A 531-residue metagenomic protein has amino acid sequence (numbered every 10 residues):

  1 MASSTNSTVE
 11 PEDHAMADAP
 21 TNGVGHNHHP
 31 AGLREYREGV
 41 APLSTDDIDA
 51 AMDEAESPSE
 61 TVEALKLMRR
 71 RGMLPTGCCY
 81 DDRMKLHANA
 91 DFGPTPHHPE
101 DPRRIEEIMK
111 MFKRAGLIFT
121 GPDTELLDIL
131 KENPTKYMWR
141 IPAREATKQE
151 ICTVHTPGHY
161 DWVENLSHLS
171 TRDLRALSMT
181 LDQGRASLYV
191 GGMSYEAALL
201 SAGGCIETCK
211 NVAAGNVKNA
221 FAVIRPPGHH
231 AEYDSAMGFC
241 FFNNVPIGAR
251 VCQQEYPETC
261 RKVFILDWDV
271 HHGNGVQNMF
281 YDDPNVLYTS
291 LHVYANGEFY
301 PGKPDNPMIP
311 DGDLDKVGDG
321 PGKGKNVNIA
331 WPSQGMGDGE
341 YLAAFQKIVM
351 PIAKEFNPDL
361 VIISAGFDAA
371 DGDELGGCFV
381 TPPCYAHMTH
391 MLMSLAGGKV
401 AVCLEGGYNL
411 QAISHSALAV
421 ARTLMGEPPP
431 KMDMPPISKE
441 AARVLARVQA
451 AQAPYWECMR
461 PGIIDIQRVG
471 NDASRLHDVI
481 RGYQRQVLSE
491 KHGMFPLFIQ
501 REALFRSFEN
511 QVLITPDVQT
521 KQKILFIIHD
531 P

Functional and structural regions predicted by a protein language model:
A2-L67, M73, G191, G203 (+1 more regions): Catalytic cores of soluble, metal-dependent hydrolases
S3, E10-D18, N22-Y256, C260: Metal-dependent C-N hydrolase catalytic cores
H98-I108, T381-M388, P531: Well-ordered, non-membrane alpha-helical segments in soluble/globular domains
T120-P122, E164, E232, F299-P301 (+4 more regions): Intrinsically disordered, low-complexity regions enriched in proline, serine, glycine and charged residues
I206, K210, F221-D373, G377-P382 (+1 more regions): Conserved alpha-helical scaffold segments that buttress catalytic/binding sites
N219, K262, L287, K399-A401 (+1 more regions): Proline-centered loop/turn at the N-terminus of a beta-strand
Q511-P516, K521: A structural signal for the main folded, soluble domain(s) of proteins
Q522-H529: Short beta-strand element of the alpha/beta-hydrolase
